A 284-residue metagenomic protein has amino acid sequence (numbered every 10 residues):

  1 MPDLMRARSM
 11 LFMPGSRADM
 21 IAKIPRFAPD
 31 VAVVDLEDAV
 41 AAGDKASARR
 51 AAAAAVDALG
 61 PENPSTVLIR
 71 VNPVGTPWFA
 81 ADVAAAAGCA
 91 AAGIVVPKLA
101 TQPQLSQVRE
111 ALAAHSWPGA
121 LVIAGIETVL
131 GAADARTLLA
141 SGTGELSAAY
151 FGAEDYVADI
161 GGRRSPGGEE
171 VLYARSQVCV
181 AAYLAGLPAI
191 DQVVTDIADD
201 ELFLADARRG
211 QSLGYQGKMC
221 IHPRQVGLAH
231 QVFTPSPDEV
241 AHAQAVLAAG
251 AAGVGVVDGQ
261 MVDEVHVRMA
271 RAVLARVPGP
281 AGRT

Functional and structural regions predicted by a protein language model:
M1-T284: Expand to "…catalyze enediolate/carbanion chemistry for C-C bond making/breaking, isomerization, decarboxylation
